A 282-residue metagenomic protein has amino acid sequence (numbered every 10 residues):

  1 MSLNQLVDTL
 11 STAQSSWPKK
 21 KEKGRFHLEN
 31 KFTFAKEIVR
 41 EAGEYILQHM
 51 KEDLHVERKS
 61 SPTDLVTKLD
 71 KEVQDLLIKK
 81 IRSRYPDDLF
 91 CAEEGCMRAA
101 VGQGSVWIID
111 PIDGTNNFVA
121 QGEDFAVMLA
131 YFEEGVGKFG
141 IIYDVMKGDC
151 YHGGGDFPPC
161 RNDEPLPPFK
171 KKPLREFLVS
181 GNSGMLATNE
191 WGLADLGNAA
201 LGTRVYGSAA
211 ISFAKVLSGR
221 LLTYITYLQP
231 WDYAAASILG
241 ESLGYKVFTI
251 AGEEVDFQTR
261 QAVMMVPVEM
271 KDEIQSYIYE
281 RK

Functional and structural regions predicted by a protein language model:
S2-I112: N-terminal subdomain of lithium-sensitive/metallo-dependent phosphomonoesterases centered on the IMPase/IPPase/PAP
I46, D70, I81, T115 (+5 more regions): Residue-level signal for inorganic ion chemistry
E52, F125, G153-F157, E241 (+1 more regions): A short, compositionally biased
K71, E94, P111-G114, V145 (+2 more regions): Generic detector of well-ordered alpha-helical packing
V101-F157: DPxDG-like acidic metal-binding loop motif
E134, N162-D163: Short strand-turn-strand beta-turns centered on an Asx-Gly dipeptide
F169-K282: An extended, acidic
